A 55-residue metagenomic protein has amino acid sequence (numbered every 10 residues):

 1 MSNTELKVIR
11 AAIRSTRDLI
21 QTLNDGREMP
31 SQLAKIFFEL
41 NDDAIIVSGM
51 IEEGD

Functional and structural regions predicted by a protein language model:
M1-K7: Short, charge/polar-rich alpha-helical segments
K7-D55: Short, charge-rich amphipathic interface segments used for partner binding and complex assembly
